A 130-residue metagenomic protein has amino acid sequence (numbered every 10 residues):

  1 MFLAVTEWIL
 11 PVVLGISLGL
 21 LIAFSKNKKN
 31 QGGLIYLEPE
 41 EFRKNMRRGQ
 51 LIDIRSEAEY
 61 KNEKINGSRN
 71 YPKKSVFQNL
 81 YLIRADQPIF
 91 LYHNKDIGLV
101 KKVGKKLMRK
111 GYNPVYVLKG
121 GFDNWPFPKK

Functional and structural regions predicted by a protein language model:
M1-K61: Flexible, polar/low-complexity N-terminal or interdomain linker segments that lie immediately upstream of folded
E38, P72, K119: Short loop/edge segments at beta-strand edges and connector loops that shape dinucleotide/nucleotide cofactor-binding
R47, N66, Y112-P114: A short helix-to-beta-strand connector/capping loop
L51, S68-N70, V115-V117: Conserved beta-strand scaffold positions in the cores of enzyme catalytic domains, especially in NTP/NDP-utilizing
A58-F90: Extracytoplasmic/periplasmic/luminal assembly and interaction segments in envelope/secretory/respiratory proteins
F77, I83-P126: Catalytic cysteine-centered active loop of the rhodanese-like fold, especially the PTP/DSP P-loop
K129-K130: Active-site neighborhoods of enzymes that stabilize oxyanions during catalysis
